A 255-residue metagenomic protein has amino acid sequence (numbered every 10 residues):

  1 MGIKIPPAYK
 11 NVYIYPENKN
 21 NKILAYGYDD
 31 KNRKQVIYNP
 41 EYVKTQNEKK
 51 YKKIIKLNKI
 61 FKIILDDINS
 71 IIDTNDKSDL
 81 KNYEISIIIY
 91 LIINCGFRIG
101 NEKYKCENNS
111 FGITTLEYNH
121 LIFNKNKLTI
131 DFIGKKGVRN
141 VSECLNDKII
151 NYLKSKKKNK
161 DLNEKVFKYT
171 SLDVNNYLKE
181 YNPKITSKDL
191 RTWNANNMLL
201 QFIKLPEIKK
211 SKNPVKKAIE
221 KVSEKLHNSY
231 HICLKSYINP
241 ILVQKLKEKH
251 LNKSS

Functional and structural regions predicted by a protein language model:
M1-T115, N119-V215, I219-L226, C233-S236: A positively charged, amphipathic N-terminal helix/segment that binds anionic biomolecules
L205-K210, K249-S255: Asparagine-rich low-complexity intrinsically disordered tracts
S229-Y230, P240: The DNA-contacting recognition helix of HTH DNA-binding domains and analogous helical DNA-recognition elements
K235-K253: Catalytic-site neighborhood detector that most strongly recognizes the C-terminal catalytic loop/helix of tyrosine
